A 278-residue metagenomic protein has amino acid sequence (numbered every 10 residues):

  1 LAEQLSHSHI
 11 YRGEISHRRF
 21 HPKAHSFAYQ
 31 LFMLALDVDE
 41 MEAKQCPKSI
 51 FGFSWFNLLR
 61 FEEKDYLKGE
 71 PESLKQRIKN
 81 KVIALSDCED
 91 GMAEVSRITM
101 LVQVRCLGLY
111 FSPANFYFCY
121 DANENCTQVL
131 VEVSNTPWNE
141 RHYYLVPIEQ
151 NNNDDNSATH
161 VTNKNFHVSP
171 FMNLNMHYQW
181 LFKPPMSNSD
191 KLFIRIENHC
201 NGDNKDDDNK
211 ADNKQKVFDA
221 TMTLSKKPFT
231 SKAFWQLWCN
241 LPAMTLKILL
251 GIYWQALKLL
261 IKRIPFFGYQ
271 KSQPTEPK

Functional and structural regions predicted by a protein language model:
L1-K278: Mature, function-bearing regions of proteins
